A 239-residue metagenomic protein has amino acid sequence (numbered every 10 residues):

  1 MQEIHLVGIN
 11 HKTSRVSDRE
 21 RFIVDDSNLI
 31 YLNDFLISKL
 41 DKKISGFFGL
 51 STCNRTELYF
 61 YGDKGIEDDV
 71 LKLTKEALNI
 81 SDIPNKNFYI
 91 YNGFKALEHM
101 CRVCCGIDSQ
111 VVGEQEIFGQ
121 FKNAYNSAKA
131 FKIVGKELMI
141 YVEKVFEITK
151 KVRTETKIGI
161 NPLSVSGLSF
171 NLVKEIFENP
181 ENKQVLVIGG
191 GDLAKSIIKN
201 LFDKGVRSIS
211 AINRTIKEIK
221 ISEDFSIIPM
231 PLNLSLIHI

Functional and structural regions predicted by a protein language model:
M1-S109: A glycine-rich (often HGG/GG-containing) alpha/beta subdomain
E3, K183-Q184, S208: Residues that mark the start of a beta-strand
F48, E57, L186, I209-S210: A structural signal for isolated positions on well-ordered beta-strands in alpha/beta enzyme cores
I83-E181: Glycine/serine-rich phosphate-binding loop and adjoining beta1-alpha1 elements at the start of nucleotide-handling
S166, F170-I176, E181-F202: Glycine-rich adenosine-cofactor-binding loop
V206-F225: NAD(P)-binding Rossmann-fold cofactor-contacting core
P229-N233: Short acidic-hydrophobic, aromatic-tinged amphipathic segments that line or gate anion-handling sites
I237-I239: Conserved small/polar residues in nucleotide/adenosyl-binding loops
